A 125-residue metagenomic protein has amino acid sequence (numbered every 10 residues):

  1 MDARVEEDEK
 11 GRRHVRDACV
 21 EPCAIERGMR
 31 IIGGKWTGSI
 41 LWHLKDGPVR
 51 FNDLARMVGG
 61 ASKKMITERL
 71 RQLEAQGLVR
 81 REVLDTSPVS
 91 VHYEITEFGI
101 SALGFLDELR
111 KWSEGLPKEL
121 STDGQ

Functional and structural regions predicted by a protein language model:
M1-H14: Long, low-complexity, charged/polar intrinsically disordered regions in eukaryotic proteins
A18-M65, Q76, D85-S87, H92 (+1 more regions): N-terminal helix-turn-helix DNA-binding core of bacterial DNA-binding proteins
G38, Q76, F105-E119: Alpha-helical linker/hinge and terminal dimerization helices associated with HTH transcriptional regulators
R69: Residues within the DNA-recognition helix of helix-turn-helix
D85-E108: Basic, amphipathic "hinge/linker" alpha-helix immediately C-terminal to the N-terminal HTH DNA-binding motif
